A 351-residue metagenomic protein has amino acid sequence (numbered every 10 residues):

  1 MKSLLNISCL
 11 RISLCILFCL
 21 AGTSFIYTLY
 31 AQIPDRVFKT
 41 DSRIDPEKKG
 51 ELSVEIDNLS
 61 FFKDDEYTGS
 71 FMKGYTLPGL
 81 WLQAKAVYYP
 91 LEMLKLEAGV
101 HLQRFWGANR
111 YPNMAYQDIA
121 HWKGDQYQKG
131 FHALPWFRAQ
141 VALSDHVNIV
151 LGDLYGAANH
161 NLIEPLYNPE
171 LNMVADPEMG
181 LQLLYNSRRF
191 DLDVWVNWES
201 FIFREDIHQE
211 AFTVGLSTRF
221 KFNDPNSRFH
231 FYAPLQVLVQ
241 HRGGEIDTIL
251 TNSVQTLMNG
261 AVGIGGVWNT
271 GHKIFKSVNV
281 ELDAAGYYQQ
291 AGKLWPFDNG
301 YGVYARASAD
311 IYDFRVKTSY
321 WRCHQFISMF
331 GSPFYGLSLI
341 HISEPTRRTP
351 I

Functional and structural regions predicted by a protein language model:
M1-V37, L183: Bacterial Sec-dependent N-terminal signal peptides
A31-G130, P135-V141, S308: Beta-barrel outer-membrane channel/assembly domains of diderm bacteria
I33-E51, Y88-L96, H146, R189 (+3 more regions): Short loop/turn motifs that connect adjacent beta-strands in outer-membrane beta-barrel proteins
I56-D64, V100-W106, D153-A158, S187 (+6 more regions): Transmembrane beta-strands of outer-membrane beta-barrel pores
D64-F71, A108-A115, N161-N168, R204-A211 (+3 more regions): Outer-membrane beta-barrel translocator domains and adjoining extracellular loop/strand segments of Gram-negative
G74-L82, K129-P135, A175-M179, H208-V214 (+3 more regions): Residues that define the transmembrane beta-barrel architecture of outer-membrane proteins
N148-R219: Surface-exposed coil loops of outer-membrane beta-barrel proteins
I340-P345, T349-I351: Single conserved hydrophobic/aromatic residue that forms the stacking wall/gate of nucleotide- or nucleobase-binding
